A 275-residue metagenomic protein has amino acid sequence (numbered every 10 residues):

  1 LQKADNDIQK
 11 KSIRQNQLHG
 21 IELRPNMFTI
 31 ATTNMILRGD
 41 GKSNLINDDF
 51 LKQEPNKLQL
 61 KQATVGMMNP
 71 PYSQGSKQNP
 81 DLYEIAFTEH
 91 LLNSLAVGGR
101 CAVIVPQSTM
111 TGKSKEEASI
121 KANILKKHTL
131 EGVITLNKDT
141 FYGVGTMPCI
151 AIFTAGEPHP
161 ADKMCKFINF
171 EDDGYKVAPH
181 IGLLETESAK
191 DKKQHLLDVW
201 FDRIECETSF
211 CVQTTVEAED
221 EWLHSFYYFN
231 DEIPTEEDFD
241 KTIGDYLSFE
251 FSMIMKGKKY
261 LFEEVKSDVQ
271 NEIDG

Functional and structural regions predicted by a protein language model:
L1-M68, S73-D81, I85, Q107: Conserved S-adenosyl-L-methionine
K52-Q53, K57-L60, V65-G275: A conserved structural/catalytic subdomain of Rossmann-like adenosyl-cofactor enzymes
